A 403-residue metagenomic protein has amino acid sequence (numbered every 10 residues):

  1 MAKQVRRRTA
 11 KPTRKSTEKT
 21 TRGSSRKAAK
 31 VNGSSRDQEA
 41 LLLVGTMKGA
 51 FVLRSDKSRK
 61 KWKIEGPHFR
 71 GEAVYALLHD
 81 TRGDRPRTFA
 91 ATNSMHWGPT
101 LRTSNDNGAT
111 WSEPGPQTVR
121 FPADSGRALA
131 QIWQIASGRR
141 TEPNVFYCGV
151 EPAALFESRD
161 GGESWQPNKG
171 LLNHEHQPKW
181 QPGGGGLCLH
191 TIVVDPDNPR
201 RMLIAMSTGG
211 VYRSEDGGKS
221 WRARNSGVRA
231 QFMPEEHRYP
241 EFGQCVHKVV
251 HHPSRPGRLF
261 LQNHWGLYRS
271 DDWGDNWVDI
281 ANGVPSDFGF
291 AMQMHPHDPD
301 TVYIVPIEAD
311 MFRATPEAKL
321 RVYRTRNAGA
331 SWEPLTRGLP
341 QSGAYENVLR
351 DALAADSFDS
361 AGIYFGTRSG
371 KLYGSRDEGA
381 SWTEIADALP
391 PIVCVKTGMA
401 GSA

Functional and structural regions predicted by a protein language model:
A2-A403: Extracellular glycan-interacting surfaces
